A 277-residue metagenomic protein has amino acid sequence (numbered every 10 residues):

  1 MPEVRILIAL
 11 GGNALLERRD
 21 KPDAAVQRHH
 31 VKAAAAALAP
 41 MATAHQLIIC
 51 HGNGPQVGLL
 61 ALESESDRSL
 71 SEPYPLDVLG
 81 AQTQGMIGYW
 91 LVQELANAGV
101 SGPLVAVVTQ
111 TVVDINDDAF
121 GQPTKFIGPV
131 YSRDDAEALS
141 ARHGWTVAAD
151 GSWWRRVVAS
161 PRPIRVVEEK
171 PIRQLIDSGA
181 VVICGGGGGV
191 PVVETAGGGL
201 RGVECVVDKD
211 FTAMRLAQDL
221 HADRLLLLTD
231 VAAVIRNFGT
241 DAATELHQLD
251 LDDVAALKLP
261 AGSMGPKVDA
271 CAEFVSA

Functional and structural regions predicted by a protein language model:
M1-C50, L59-E65, Q174-G179: N-terminal glycine-/serine-/threonine-rich phosphate-binding loop
A9-G11, C50-H51, W90, V105-Q110 (+2 more regions): Short beta-strand segments
N13, N53-V57, V112-V113, G188-V190: Gly/Ser/Thr-rich loops at beta-strand to alpha-helix junctions that form or flank small-molecule/cofactor-binding
A24-Q27, E63-E72, F120-P129, G197-C205 (+1 more regions): A glycine- and small-aliphatic-rich helix-loop capping segment at beta-alpha/alpha-beta transitions that lines
H29-M41, P75-V100, A159-D177, C184-L220 (+1 more regions): Polyanion-binding loop/helix "lid" in catalytic or ligand-binding cores
G54, G58-S69, G239: Glycine-rich loop at the start of a catalytic domain that most often binds anionic cofactors/ligands
S66-V182: Ligand-binding beta-strand-loop-alpha-helix segment within the catalytic cores of soluble metabolic enzymes
G189, V193, L220-I235: Glycine-rich phosphate/pyrophosphate-binding loops and their adjacent beta-strand/loop elements at enzyme active sites
